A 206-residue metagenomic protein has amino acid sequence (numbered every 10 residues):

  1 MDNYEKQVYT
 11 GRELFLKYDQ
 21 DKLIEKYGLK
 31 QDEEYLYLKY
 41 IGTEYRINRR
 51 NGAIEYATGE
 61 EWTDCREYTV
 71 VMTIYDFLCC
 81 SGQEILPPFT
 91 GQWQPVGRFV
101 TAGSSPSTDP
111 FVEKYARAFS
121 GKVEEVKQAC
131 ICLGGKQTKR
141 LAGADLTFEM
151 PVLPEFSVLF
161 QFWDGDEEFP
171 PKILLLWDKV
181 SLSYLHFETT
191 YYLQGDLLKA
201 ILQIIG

Functional and structural regions predicted by a protein language model:
M1-E34, Y40, V70, F77-G134: Short Lys/Arg-enriched alpha/beta "domain-start" segment
I24-R50, K139-D164: Amphipathic, interaction-prone secondary-structure segments
E44-T69, W163-E188: Intrinsically disordered, low-complexity regulatory segments enriched in Ser/Thr/Pro and charged residues
Y45, V100, F111-A116, A142-A144 (+2 more regions): Domain-length accessory/inserted modules outside core catalytic folds
D64, A116, L146, M150: Short, charged/polar micro-motifs that form catalytic or ligand-binding hotspots
I74, L78, Q194-L197: Short amphipathic C-terminal alpha-helix that caps PH/PH-like domains
G121-S183: Conserved binding-pocket/active-site segment within a compact domain
D178-G206: A recognition module on extended beta-rich or small alphabeta surfaces enriched in W/G with H and D/E
